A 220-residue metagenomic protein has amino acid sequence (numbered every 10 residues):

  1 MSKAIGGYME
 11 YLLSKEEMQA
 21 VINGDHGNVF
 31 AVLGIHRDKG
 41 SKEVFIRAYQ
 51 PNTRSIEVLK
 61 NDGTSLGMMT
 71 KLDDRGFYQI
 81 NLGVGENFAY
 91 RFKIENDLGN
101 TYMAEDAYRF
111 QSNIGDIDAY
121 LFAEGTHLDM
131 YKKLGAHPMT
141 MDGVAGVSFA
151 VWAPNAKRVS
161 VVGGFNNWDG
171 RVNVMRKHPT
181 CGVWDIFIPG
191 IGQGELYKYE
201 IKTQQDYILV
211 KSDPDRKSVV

Functional and structural regions predicted by a protein language model:
S2-N52, M103-K157, K217-S218: Non-catalytic, glycine-rich low-complexity segments
I35, F45-N87, K93-Y108, M141 (+2 more regions): Aromatic-rich carbohydrate-binding modules that target alpha-glucans
